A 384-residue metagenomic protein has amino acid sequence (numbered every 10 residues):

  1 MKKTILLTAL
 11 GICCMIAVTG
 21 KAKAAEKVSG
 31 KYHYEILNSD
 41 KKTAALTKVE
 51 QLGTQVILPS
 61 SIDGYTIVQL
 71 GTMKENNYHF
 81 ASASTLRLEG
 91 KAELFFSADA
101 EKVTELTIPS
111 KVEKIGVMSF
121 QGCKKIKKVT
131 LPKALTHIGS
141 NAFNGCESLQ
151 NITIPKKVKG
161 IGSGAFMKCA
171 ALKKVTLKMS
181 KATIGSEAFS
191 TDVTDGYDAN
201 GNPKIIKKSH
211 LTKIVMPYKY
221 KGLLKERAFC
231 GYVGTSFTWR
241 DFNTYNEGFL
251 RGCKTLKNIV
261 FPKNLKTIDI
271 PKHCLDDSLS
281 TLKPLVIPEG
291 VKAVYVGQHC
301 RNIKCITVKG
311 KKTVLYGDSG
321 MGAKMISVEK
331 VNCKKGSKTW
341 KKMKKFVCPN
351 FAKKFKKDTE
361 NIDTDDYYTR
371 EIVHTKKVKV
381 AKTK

Functional and structural regions predicted by a protein language model:
M1-A9, G20: Positively charged n-region of N-terminal signal peptides that target proteins for export
V18-V28: Sec-dependent signal peptide cleavage junction
K27-L37: Short N-terminal segments immediately surrounding and downstream of signal-peptide cleavage
L37-K41, Q51-V68, Y78-E93, A100-K114 (+14 more regions): Structural signature of tandem-repeat unit edges
T47-V49: Eukaryote-biased recognition of intrinsically disordered, low-complexity regulatory segments
G116-S119, G139-A142, G162-A165, S186-A188 (+3 more regions): Consensus positions within tandem repeat domains that build extended binding/scaffold surfaces
F189, F229-C230, L275, H299 (+1 more regions): A structural signal for leucine-rich repeat
